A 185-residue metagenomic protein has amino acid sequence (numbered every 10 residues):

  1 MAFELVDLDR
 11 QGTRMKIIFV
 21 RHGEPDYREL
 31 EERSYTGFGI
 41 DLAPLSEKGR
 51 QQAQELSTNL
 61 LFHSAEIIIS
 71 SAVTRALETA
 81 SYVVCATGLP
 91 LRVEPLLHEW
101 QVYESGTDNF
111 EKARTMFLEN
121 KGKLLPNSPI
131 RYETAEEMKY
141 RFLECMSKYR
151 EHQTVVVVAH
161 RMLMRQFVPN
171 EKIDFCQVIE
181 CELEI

Functional and structural regions predicted by a protein language model:
A2-E4: Extreme N-terminal basic, low-complexity initiation segments that serve as generic localization/processing leaders
L8-R10, K16-R92, Q177-I179: Active-site-proximal alpha-helix that buttresses catalytic centers in soluble enzyme cores
R21, P95-L97, E182-I185: Residues at the C-termini of beta-strands that transition into short coil/loop
E29-L30, G39-P44, C85-R141: Phosphate-handling substructures
E29-L30, T79-A80, Y103, Q166-P169: Short glycine-/acidic-enriched loop or helix-start segments at secondary-structure transitions that form or flank
A53-N59, M138-C145: A short, well-structured juxtamembrane/interface segment
S70-T74, L96, V158-M162: Short, well-ordered beta-to-alpha junction loops that form the rim of enzyme active sites and present histidine/acidic
L77, Y140-I185: Active-site-adjacent alpha-helix immediately C-terminal to a catalytic or transition-state-stabilizing loop
